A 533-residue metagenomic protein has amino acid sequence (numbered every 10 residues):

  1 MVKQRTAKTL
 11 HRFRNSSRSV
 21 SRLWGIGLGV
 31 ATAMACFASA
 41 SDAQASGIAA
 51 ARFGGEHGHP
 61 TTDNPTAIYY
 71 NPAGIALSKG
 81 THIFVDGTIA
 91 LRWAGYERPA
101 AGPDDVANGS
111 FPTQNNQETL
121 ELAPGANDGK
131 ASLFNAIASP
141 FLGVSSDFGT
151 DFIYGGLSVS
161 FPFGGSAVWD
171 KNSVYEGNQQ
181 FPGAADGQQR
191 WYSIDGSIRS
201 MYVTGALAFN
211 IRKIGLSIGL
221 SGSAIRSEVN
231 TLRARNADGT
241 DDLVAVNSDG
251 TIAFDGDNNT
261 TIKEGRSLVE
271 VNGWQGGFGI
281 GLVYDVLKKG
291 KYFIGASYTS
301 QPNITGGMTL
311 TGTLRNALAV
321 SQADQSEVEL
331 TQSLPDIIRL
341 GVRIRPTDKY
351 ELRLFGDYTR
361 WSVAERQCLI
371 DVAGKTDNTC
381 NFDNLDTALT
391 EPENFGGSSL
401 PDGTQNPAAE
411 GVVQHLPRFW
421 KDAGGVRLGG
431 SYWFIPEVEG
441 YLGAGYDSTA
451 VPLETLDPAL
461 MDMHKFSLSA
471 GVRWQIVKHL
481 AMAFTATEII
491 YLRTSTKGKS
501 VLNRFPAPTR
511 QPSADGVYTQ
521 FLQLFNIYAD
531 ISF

Functional and structural regions predicted by a protein language model:
M1-R22: N-terminal secretory signal peptides that target proteins for export/translocation
R5-K8, R12, A73, I83 (+4 more regions): Generic low-complexity segments that are intrinsically disordered, proline-rich and/or Lys/Arg-biased
A7-L10, A33, A40: N-terminal compositionally biased, intrinsically disordered segments and leader/signal-like regions
R12, L91-D104, R366, I490-Y491 (+1 more regions): Short regulatory "switch" loops immediately downstream of catalytic or recognition motifs within protein catalytic
S17, S21, G25-A38: Bacterial N-terminal signal peptides
S39-F163, T487: N-terminal, post-signal peptide beta-strand-biased segments of exported outer-membrane/organellar beta-barrel and other
D42-F53, G58, D63, G80 (+2 more regions): Outer-membrane beta-barrel porins/channels
